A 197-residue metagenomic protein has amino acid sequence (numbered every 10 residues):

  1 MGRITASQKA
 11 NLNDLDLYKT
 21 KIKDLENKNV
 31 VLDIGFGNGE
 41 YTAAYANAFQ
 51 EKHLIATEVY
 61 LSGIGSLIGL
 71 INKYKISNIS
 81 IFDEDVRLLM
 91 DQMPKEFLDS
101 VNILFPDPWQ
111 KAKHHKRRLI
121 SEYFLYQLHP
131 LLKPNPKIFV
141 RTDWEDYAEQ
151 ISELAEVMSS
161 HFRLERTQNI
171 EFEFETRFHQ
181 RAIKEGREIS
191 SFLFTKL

Functional and structural regions predicted by a protein language model:
M1-V30, E40-N47: S-adenosyl-L-methionine
G35-G37: Class I SAM-dependent methyltransferase "Motif I" SAM/SAH-binding loop
Y60: Conserved SAM/SAH-binding beta-strand->alpha-helix loop
L67: Conserved SAM-binding loop
L70-K95: S-adenosyl-L-methionine
I120-P134: A short glycine-rich, Lys/Arg-flanked "PGG" loop and its adjoining helix->strand segment in the class I
N135-T142: Conserved beta-strand signature within the Rossmann-like core of class I S-adenosyl-L-methionine
I151-E153, M158-L197: Class I S-adenosyl-L-methionine
